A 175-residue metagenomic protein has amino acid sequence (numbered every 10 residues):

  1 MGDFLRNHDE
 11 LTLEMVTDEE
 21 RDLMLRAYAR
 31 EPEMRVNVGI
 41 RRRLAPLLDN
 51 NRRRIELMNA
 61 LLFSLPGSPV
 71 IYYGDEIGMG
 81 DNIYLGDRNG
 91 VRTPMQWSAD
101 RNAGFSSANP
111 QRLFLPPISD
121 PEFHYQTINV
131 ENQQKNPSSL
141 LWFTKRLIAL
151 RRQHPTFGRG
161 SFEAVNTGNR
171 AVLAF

Functional and structural regions predicted by a protein language model:
M1-F175: Active-site and adjacent substrate-binding regions of carbohydrate-active enzymes
